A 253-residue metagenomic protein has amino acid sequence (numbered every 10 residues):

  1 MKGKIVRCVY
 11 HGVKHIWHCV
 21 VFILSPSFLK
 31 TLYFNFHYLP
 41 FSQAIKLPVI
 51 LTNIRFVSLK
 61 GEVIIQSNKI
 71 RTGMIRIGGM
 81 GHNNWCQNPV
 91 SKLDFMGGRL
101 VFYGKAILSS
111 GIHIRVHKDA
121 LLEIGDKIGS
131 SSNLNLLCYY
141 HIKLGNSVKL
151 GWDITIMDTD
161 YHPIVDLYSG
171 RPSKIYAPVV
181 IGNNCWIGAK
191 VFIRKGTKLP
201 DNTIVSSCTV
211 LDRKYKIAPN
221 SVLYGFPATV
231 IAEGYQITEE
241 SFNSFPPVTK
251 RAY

Functional and structural regions predicted by a protein language model:
M1-M157, G182-N184, V191, D201 (+2 more regions): Domain-scale signature associated with acetyltransferase and cell-envelope carbohydrate enzymes
D166-G170, Y235: Short acidic, glycine/proline-rich loop/turn micro-motifs
S169-G182: Glycine-rich NAD(P)-binding loop of Rossmann-like domains
G188-A189, S207: Conserved beta-strand->loop/alpha-helix structural units within folded catalytic cores of enzymes with alpha/beta
R194-G196: Extended serine/threonine-enriched, polar tracts that run as long, contiguous segments within proteins
I204: Short alpha-helix at the nucleotide-sugar/activated-sugar donor binding site of glycosyltransferases and closely
V210: Conserved sequence/active-site signature of Rossmann-fold short-chain dehydrogenase/reductase
